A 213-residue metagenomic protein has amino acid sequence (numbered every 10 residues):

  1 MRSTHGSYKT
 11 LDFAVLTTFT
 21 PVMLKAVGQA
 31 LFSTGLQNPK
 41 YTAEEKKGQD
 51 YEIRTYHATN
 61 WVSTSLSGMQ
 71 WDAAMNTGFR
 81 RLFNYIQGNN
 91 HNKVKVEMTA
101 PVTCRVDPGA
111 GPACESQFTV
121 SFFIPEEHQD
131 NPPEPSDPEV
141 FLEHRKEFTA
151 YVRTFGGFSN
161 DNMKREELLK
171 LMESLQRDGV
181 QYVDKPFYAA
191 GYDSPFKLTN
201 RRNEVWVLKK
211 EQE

Functional and structural regions predicted by a protein language model:
M1-E213: A solvent-exposed interaction/effector surface
